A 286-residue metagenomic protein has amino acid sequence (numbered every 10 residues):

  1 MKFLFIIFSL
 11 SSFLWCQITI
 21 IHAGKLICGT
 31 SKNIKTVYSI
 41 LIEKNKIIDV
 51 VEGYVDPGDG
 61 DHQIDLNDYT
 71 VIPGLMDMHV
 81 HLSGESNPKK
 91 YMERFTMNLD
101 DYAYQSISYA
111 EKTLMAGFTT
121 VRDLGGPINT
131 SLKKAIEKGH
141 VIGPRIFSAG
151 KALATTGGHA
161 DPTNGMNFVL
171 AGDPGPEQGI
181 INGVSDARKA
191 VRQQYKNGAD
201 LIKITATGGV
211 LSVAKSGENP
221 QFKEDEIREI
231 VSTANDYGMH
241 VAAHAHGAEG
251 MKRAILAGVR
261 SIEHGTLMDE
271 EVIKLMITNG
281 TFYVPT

Functional and structural regions predicted by a protein language model:
F3-W15: Sec-dependent N-terminal signal peptides
T19, L26, T30-I72: Histidine-rich, glycine-flanked metal-binding segment
G24, I40, N45, D68 (+9 more regions): Divalent metal-coordination and catalytic microenvironments
G60-T70, L132-H140, V184-A199, M268-F282: Short amphipathic alpha-helices and their capping/turn segments at secondary-structure boundaries
Y69-K138, T156-T163, D225, E249 (+1 more regions): Metal-associated gating/positioning segment near the N- to mid-region
M92-Y104, V169-K189, H240-A242: Active-site mouth loops of central-metabolism enzymes
Q105-L132, I142-A152, A199-S212, H240 (+2 more regions): Divalent metal-dependent hydrolysis catalytic cores, especially in the metallo-beta-lactamase
A149, T156, T205-T286: Active-site core of metal-dependent hydrolases
